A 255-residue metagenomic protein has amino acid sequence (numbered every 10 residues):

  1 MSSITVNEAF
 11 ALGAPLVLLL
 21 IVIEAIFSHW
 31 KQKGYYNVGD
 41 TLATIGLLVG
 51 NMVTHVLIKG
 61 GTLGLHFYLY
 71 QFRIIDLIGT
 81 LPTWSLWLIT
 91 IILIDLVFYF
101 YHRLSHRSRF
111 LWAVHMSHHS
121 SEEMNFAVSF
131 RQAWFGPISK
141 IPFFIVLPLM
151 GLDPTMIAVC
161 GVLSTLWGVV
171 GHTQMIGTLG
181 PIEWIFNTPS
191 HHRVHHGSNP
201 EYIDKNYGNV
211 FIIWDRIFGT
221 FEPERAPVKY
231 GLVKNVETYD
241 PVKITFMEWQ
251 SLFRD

Functional and structural regions predicted by a protein language model:
M1-V17: Hydrophobic transmembrane alpha-helical segments in integral membrane proteins
L12, Y35-M52: Loop-to-helix transition at the N-terminal end of transmembrane alpha-helices
L16-S28, I91, D95: Central hydrophobic cores of alpha-helical transmembrane segments in multi-pass inner-membrane proteins across all
V22-L42: Membrane-interface helix-loop junction between the first two transmembrane segments
V49-I58, L81-V233: Membrane-embedded catalytic scaffold of the fatty acid hydroxylase/desaturase
T54-L65, T245: Alpha-helical membrane-anchoring segments
G64-L86: Juxtamembrane/interfacial segments at transmembrane-helix boundaries in multi-pass membrane proteins
V228-D255: A membrane-cytosol interface segment of integral membrane proteins
